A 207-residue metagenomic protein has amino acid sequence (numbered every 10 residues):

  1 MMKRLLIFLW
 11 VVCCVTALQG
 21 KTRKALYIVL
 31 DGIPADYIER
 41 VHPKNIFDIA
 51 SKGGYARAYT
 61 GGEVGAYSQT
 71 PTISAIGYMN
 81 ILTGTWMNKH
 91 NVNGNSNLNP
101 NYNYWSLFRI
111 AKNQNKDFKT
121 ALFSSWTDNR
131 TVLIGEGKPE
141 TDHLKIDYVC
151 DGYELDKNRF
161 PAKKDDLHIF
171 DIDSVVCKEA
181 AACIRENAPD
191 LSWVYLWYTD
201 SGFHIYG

Functional and structural regions predicted by a protein language model:
M1-R23: Bacterial Sec-dependent N-terminal signal peptides
K21-L26, K52-R57, Q114-A121, E186-S192: Loop/turn elements at helix/coil->beta-strand transitions in domains of secreted/extracellular proteins
T22-A35, I49-A50, I81, A111 (+1 more regions): Beta-strand elements within well-structured catalytic alpha/beta cores of enzymes that handle phosphate/sulfate esters
G32-D36, Y55-A56, G62-S68, M87-N88 (+2 more regions): Solvent-exposed loop/turn segments at secondary-structure junctions within structured extracellular/periplasmic domains
D36-I73, G84, A121: Short, structured active-site-proximal loop/turn typified by the sulfatase FGly-forming signature C/S-X-P-X-R
G61-N99, N103-Y104, W126: Divalent cation-coordinating acidic motifs and surrounding scaffolds that mediate Ca2+/Mg2+/Mn2+/Zn2+-dependent binding
N88, V92-N93, N99-K164: Catalytic-site neighborhoods of secreted/periplasmic enzymes that process anionic sulfate/phosphate groups
G135-E140, V149-G152, K178-G207: Active-site His/acidic residue clusters
